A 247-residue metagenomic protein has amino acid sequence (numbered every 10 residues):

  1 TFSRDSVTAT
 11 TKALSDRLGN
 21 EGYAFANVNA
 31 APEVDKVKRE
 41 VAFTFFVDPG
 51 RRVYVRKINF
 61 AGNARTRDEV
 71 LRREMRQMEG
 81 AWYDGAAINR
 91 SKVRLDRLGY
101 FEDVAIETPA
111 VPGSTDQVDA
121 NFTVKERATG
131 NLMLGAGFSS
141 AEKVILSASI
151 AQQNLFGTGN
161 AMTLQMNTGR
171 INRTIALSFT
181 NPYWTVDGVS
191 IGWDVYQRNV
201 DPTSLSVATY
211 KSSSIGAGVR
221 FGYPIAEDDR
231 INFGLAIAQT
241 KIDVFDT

Functional and structural regions predicted by a protein language model:
T1, R72-R76, T247: Bateman (tandem CBS) regulatory domains
T1-D35, A42-F45, V195-Q197, V207: Post-signal-peptide, soluble extracytosolic/periplasmic N-terminal scaffold domains of envelope/secretory systems
D5-S6, R65, A81-T247: Gram-negative/organellar outer-membrane beta-barrel architecture
T8-K12, D16, E69, R73 (+2 more regions): Solvent-exposed, polar/charged alpha-helical surfaces in well-ordered, non-transmembrane soluble domains, broadly
N29, D35, A61, E107-P109 (+1 more regions): Solvent-exposed beta-strand sheet faces enriched in polar/charged residues
P32-R52, P112-T129: Self-splicing inteins and homing endonuclease
R65-G80: N-terminal periplasmic "start-of-domain" segments of outer-membrane beta-barrel proteins
